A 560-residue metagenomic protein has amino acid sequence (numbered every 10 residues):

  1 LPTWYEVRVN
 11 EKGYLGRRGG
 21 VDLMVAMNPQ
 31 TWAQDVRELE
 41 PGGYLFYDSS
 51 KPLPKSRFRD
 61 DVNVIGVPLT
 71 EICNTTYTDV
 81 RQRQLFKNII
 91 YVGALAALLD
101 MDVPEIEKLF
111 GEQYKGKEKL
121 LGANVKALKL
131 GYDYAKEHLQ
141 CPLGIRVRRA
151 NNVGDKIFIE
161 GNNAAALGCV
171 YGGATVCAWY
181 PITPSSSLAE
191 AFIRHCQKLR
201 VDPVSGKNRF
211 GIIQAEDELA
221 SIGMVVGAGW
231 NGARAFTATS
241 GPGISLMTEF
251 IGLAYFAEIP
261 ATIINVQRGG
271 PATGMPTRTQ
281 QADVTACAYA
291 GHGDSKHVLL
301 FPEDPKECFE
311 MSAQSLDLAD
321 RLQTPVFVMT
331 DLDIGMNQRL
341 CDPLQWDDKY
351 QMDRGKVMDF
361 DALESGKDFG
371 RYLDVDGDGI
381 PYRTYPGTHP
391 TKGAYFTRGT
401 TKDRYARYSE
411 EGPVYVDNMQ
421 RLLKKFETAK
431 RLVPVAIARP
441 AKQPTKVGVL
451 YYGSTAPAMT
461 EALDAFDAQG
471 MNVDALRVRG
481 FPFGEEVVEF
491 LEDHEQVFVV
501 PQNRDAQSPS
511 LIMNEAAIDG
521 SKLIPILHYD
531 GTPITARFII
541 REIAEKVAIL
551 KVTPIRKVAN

Functional and structural regions predicted by a protein language model:
L1, P52-K55, I72-C73, S185-S186 (+6 more regions): Short gly/pro/ser/thr-enriched loop/turn and capping motifs at secondary-structure boundaries
L1-G172, V176-A178: Active-site cofactor/cluster-binding pocket
L1-M24, G172-E216, L450-L476, G480 (+1 more regions): Anionic-ligand anchoring segments at beta-strand to alpha-helix junctions in alpha/beta enzyme folds, i.e., glycine
G19-V21, M27-T31, D35, L39 (+4 more regions): Phosphate/diphosphate-binding loops
L39-L45, D61-V62, F210, I259 (+2 more regions): A short helix->loop->beta-strand "cap" motif at the edges of active sites that frequently abuts
D48, V67, A238, T262-V266 (+3 more regions): Generic beta-sheet signal
K108, E112-Y289, K296-H297, F301-P302 (+3 more regions): Thiamine diphosphate
F158-G172, M311, L316-N560: Flexible, low-complexity linker and terminal segments
